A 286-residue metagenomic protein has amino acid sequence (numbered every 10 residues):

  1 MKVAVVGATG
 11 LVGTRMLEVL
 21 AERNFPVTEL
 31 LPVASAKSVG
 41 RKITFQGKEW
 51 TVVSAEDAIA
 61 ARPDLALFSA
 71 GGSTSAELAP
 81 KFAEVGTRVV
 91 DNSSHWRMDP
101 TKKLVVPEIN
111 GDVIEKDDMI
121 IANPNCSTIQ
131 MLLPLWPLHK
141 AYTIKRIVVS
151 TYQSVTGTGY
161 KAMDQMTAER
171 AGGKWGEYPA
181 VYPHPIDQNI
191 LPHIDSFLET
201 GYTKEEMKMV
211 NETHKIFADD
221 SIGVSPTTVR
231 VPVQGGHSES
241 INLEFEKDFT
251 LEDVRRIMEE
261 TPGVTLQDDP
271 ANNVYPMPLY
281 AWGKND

Functional and structural regions predicted by a protein language model:
M1-I186, S221-G223, R256, D268-K284: N-terminal Rossmann-like NAD(P) cofactor-binding subdomain of oxidoreductases, focused on the glycine-rich
L17, V210-H214, R255, E259: Generic solvent-exposed, charged/amphipathic alpha-helical segments that serve as macromolecular interface scaffolds
A36-S38, C126-S127, T151-T158, I190-L198 (+2 more regions): Glycine-rich beta-alpha junction loops
Y142, F217-A218, F245, P262: A broad structural signal for alpha-helix termini and local helix breaks/kinks
N189-G235, S240: Oxyanion-binding "anion nests"
V224-D286: C-terminal active-site/capping subdomain that shapes the small-molecule cofactor and substrate pocket of enzyme
